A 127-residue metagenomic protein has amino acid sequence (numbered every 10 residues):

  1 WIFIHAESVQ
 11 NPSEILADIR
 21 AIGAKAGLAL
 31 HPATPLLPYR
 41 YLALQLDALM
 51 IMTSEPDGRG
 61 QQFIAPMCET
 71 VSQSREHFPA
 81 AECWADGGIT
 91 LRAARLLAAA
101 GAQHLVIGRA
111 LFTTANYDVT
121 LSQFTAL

Functional and structural regions predicted by a protein language model:
W1-F3, G23-A29, D47-M50, E82-W84 (+1 more regions): Structural preference for beta-strand elements that scaffold enzyme active sites
I2-Q10, M50-R59, A100-L121: Glycine-rich phosphate-binding active-site loops on the catalytic face of alpha/beta enzymes
E7-V9, A29-A33, S54-E55, D86-R92 (+1 more regions): Active-site beta-loop-alpha junctions enriched in small/polar residues
P12-L16, L36: Extended, positively charged loop/linker patches that create polyanion-binding surfaces
I15-H31, A65-W84, Q123-L127: Alpha-helix-loop-beta-strand connector modules within alpha/beta enzyme cores
P32-T34, P38-S72, E76-F78, N116-T120: Glycine/Thr-rich beta-alpha phosphate-binding loop at enzyme active sites
A33-Q45, I89-L105: Catalytic cores of alpha/beta
L49, S74, D86, L97 (+2 more regions): Conserved, mostly hydrophobic/aromatic
